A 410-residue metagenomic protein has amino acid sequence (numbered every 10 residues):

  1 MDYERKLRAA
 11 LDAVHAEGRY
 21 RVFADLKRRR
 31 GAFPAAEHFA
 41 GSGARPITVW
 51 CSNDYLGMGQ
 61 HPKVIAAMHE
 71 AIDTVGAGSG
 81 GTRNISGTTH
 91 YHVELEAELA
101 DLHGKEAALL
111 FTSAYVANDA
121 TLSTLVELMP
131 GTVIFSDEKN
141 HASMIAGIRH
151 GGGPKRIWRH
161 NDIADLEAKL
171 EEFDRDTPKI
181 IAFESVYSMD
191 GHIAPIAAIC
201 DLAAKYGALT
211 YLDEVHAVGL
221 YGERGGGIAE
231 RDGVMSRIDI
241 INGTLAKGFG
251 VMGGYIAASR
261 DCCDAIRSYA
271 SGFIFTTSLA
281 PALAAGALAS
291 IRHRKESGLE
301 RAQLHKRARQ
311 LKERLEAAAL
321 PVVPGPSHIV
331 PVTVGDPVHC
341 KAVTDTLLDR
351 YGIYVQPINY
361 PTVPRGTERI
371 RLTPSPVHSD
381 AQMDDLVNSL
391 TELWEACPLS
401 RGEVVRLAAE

Functional and structural regions predicted by a protein language model:
D2-R8, D12-V75, A208: N-terminal "arm"/small-domain region of PLP-dependent enzymes with the aminotransferase-like
D54, R156, H160-L212: Active-site phosphate-binding strand-loop segment of PLP-dependent enzymes
M58, P62, A66-E70, T74 (+3 more regions): PLP-dependent enzyme catalytic core of the Aspartate aminotransferase-like
I65-S113: Conserved N-terminal alpha-helix of the aminotransferase class I/II PLP-enzyme fold
S113, F135-G151: Substrate-binding/gating loop at the entrance of the active-site cleft, primarily in PLP-dependent aminotransferase-like
T121-A142: Conserved PLP-anchoring active-site segment centered on the Schiff-base-forming lysine
Y206-L209, H216, Y221-P326, V338-H339: Active-site C-terminal subdomain of aminotransferase-like
R301-L311, E316-G352, Y360, G366-T367 (+2 more regions): Conserved PLP-binding catalytic core of the aspartate aminotransferase-like
